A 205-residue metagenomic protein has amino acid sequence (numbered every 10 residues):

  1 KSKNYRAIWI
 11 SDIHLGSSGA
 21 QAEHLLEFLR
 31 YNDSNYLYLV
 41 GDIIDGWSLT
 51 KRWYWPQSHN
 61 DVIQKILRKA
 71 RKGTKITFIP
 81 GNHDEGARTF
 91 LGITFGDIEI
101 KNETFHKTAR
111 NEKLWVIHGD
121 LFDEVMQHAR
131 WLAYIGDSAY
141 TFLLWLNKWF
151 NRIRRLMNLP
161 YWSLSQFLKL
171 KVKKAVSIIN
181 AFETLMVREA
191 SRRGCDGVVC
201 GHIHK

Functional and structural regions predicted by a protein language model:
K3-R6, I10, L15-R110: Core catalytic region of metal-dependent phosphoesterases/phosphodiesterases, especially metallo-beta-lactamase-like
A7, A20-A22, A70, A87 (+7 more regions): A sequence-composition feature that detects small, non-aromatic residues
N32, K51, R88-G92, I153-M157 (+3 more regions): Charge-rich, low-complexity amphipathic helices in intrinsically disordered tails/linkers adjacent to domains
G46-A70, R154-R155, L164-V176, E189-V198: N-terminal short leaders/motifs
G96-E103, N111, W115, D120 (+2 more regions): Conserved beta-sheet core of the metallophosphoesterase superfamily
I117-F182: Active-site-proximal loop/helix segment associated with metal-binding centers of metalloenzymes
